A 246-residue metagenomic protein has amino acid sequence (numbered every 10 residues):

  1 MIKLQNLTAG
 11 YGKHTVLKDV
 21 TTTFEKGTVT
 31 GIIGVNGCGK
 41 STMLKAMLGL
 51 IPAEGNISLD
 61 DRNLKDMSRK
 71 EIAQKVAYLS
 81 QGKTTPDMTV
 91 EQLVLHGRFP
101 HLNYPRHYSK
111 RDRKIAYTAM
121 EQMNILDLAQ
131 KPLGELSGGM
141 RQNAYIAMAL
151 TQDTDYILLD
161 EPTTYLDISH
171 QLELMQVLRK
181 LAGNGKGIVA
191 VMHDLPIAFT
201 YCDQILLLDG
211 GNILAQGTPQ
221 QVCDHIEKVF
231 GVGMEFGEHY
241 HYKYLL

Functional and structural regions predicted by a protein language model:
I33-V35: The feature captures the beta-strand-to-loop junction immediately N-terminal to the Walker
L48: Helix-to-loop junction immediately C-terminal to a conserved catalytic motif
A53-N63, I72: Conserved ABC transporter NBD signature motif
H107, P132-L136: Conserved ABC ATPase signature
I157-E161: Catalytic Walker B motif of ABC-type/P-loop ATPase nucleotide-binding domains
G210-G211: Conserved ABC ATPase "signature" C-loop
Q220, K228-L246: ABC ATPase nucleotide-binding domains
